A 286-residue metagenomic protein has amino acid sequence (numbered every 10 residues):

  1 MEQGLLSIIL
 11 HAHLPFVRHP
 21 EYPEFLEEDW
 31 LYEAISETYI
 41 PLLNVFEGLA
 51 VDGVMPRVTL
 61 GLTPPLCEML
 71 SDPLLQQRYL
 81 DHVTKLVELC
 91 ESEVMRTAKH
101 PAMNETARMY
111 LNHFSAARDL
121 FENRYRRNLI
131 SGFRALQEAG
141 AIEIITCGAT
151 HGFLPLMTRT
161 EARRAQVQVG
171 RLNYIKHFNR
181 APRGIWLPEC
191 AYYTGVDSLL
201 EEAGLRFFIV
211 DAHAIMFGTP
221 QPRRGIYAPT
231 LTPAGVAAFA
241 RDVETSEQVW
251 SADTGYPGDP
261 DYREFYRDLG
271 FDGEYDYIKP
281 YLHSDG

Functional and structural regions predicted by a protein language model:
E2-L5, L10-P15, L86-T158, R163 (+1 more regions): Active-site cores of enzymes that catalyze phosphoryl transfer or operate on phosphate-rich substrates
Q3-N44: N-terminal-proximal low-complexity accessory segments that begin disordered and transition into the first
P15-R18, L66-D72, G152-L156, Y192-V196 (+2 more regions): Short catalytic/ligand-binding loop motif for oxyanion handling, primarily in non-cytosolic enzymes, centered on
D29-L86: Hydrophobic alpha-helical membrane-insertion signals
L42-R57, R126-I142, K176-F178: A structural motif corresponding to the C-terminal end of an alpha-helix and its immediate exit/capping segment
T59-L66, G148, G184-Y193: Short, solvent-exposed turn/loop segments enriched in Gly/Ser/Thr/Pro and often Arg
A162-L187: CE4/NodB-like, metal-dependent polysaccharide N-deacetylase domain that modifies extracellular/periplasmic N-acetylated
C190-R206, Q221-R224, G235: Hydrophobic, small-residue-rich alpha-helical packing segments that form membrane-like cores
